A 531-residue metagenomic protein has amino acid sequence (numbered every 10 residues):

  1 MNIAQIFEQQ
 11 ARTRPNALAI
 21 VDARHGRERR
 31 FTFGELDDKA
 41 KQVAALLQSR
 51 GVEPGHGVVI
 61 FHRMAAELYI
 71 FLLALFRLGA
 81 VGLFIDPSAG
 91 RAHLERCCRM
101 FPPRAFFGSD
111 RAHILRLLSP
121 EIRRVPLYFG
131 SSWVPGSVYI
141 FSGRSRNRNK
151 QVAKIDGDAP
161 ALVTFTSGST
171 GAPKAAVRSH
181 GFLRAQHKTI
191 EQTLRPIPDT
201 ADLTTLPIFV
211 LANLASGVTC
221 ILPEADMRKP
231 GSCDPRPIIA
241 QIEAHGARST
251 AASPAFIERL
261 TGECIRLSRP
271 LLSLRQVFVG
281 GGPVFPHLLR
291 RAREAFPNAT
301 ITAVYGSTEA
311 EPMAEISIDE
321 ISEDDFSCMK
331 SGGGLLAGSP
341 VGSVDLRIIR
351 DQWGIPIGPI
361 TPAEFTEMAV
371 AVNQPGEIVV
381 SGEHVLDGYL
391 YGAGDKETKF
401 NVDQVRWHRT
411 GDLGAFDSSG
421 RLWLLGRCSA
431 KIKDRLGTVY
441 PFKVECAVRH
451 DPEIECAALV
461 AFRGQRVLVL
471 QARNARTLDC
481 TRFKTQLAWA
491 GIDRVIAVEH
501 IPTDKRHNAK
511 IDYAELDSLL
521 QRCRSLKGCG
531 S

Functional and structural regions predicted by a protein language model:
P15-L18, R146-F165, A172, R195-A201: Conserved pre-ATP/AMP-binding loop-to-beta segment of ANL
R29, A44-S88: Conserved AMP-binding/adenylate-forming
R30-G34, A161-K188, T219: Conserved AMP-binding A3 loop
R50, R77-F141, G464, L468 (+1 more regions): Structural core segment of the AMP-binding/adenylate-forming
F106, A240-E243, T250, G376 (+5 more regions): AMP-binding/adenylate-forming catalytic core of the ANL superfamily
R184-A201, L206-R248, E263: Conserved AMP-binding/adenylation subdomain of ANL enzymes
R290-V304, T308-G414, S418-S419, C428-A430: Conserved AMP-binding/adenylate-forming
A458-L459, T481-S531: Conserved C-terminal "lid"/linker of ANL adenylate-forming enzymes
